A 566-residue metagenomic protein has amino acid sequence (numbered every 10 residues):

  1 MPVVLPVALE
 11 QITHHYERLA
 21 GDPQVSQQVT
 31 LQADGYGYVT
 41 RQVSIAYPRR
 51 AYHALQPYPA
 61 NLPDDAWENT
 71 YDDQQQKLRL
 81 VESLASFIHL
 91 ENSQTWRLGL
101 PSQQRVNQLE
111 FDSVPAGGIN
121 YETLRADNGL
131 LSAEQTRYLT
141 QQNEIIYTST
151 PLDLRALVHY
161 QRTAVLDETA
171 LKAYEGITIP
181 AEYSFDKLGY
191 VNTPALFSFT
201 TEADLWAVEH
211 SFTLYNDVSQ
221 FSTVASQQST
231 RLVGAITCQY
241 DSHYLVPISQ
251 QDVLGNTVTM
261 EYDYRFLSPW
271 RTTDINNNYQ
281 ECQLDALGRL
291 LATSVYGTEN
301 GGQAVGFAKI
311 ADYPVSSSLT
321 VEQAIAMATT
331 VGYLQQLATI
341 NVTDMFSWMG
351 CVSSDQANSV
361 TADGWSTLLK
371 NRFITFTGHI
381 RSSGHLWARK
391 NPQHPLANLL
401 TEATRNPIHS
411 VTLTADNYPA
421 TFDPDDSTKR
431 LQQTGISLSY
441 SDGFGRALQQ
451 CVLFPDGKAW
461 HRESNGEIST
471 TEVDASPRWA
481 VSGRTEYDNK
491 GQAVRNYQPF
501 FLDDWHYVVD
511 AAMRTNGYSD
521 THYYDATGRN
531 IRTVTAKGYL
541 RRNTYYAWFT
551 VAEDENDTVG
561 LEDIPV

Functional and structural regions predicted by a protein language model:
M1-V566: Acidic, low-complexity segments
